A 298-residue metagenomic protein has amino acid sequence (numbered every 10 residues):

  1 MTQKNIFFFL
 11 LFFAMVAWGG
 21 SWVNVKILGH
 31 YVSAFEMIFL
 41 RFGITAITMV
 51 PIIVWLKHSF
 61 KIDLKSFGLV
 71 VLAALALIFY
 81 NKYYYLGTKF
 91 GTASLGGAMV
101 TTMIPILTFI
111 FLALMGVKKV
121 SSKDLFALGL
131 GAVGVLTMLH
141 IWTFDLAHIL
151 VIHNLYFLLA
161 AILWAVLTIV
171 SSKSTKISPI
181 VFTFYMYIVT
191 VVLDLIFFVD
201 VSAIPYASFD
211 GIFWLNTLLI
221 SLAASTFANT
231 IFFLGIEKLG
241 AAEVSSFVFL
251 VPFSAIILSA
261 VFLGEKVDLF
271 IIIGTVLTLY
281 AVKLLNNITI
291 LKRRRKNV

Functional and structural regions predicted by a protein language model:
M1-E36, F79, Y83, L146-K173 (+1 more regions): Glycine-/small-residue-enriched transmembrane alpha-helix faces in small-molecule transporters and effluxers
N5-L10, E36-P51, L56, F67 (+5 more regions): Hydrophobic alpha-helical transmembrane segments of multi-pass integral membrane proteins, especially transporters
S21-W22, I53-V100, T137, S221-L239: Specific transmembrane alpha-helical segments of multi-pass solute transporters/efflux pumps, especially DMT/EamA
V23-Y31, L86-K89, L139-I152, F198-T217 (+1 more regions): Membrane-interface helix termini and inter-helical loops of multi-pass transporters
L28, M37, R41, G87 (+6 more regions): Hydrophobic/aromatic residues within transmembrane alpha-helices of multi-pass small-molecule transporters
E36-I38, F42-I47, Y85-K119, A160 (+1 more regions): Specific alpha-helical transmembrane segments that line the substrate/conduction pathway and gating interfaces
F42-G43, V50, I141, F249-V298: C-terminal-most transmembrane helix of multi-pass membrane proteins
D63-G68, A98-T101, V117-T137, A147-H153 (+2 more regions): Loop-to-transmembrane alpha-helix entry segments
